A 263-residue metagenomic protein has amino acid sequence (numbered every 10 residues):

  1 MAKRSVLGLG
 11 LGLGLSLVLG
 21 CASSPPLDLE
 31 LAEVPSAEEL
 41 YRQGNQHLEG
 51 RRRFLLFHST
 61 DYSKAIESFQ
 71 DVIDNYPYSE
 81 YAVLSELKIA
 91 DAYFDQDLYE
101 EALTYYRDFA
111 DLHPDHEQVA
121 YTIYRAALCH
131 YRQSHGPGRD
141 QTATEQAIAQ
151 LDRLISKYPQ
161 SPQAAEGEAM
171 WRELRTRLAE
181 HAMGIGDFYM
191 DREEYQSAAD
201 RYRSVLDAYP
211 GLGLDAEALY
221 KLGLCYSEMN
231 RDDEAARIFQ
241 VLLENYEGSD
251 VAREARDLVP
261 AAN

Functional and structural regions predicted by a protein language model:
A2, G20-N263: Acidic, polar-rich low-complexity tracts and alpha-helical solenoid repeat scaffolds
G8-V18: Bacterial N-terminal signal peptides
